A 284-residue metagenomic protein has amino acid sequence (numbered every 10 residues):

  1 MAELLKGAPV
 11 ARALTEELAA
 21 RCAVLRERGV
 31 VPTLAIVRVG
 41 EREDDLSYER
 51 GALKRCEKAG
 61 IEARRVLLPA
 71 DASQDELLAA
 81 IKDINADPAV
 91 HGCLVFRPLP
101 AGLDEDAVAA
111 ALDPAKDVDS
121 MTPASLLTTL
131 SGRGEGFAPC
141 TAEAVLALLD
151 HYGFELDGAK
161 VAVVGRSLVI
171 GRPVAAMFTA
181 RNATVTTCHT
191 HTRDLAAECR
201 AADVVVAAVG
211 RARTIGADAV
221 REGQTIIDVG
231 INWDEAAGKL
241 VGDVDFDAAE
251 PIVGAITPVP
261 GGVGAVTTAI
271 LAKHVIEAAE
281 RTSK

Functional and structural regions predicted by a protein language model:
M1-V30: Positively charged, low-complexity intrinsically disordered leader regions
V31-G40: Short beta-strand segments enriched in small/hydrophobic residues
R38, L94-P98, V164: Short beta-strand segments
V39-K54, G136-T225, V229, D234 (+1 more regions): Glycine-rich phosphate/diphosphate-binding loop of Rossmann-like nucleotide-binding domains
C56-A70, V185-T187: Short beta-strand elements in bilobed, periplasmic/extracellular small-molecule ligand-binding domains
E76-P88: Short, well-structured alpha-helical segments in soluble
G92-L156, R213: Anion-binding alpha/beta catalytic cores of soluble intermediary-metabolism enzymes, centered on
D106-L126, G230-S283: Rossmann-fold NAD(P)-binding glycine/threonine-rich loop
